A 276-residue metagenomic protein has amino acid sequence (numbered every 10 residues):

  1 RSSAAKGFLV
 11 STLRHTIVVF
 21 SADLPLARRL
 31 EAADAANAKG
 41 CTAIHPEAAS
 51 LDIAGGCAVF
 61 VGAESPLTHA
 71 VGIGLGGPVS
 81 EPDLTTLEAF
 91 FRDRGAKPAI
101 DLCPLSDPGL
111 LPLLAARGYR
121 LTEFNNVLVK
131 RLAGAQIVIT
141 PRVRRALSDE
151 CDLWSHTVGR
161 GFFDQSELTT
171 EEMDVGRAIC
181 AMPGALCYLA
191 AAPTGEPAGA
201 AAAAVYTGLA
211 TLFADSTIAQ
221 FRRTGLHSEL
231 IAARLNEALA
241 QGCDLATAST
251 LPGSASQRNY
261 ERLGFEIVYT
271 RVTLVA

Functional and structural regions predicted by a protein language model:
F8-L9, L75-D152, F163, S254 (+1 more regions): Acyl-donor-binding surface of acyltransferase catalytic domains
V10-R92, D107, A181: N-terminal charged segments
N37-H45, F90, P108-L113, S166-L189 (+2 more regions): Active-site rim helix/loop that mediates acceptor-substrate recognition in acyltransferases
V61-A70, T122, V205-F213, R222: A conserved beta-turn-beta hairpin within the catalytic core of GNAT-like acetyltransferases that forms part
S80-E88, F213-T217, R223-A240, R262: Conserved acetyl-CoA-binding loop-helix of GNAT-fold acetyltransferases
I100-D101, L212, A246-T250: Conserved hydrophobic beta-strand within the GNAT/NAT acetyltransferase core sheet that lines the active-site cleft
L114, Y260, F265: Conserved active-site tyrosine of GNAT-family acetyltransferases
E167-Q220: A conserved beta-strand-loop-helix scaffold within acyl/acetyltransferase catalytic domains
